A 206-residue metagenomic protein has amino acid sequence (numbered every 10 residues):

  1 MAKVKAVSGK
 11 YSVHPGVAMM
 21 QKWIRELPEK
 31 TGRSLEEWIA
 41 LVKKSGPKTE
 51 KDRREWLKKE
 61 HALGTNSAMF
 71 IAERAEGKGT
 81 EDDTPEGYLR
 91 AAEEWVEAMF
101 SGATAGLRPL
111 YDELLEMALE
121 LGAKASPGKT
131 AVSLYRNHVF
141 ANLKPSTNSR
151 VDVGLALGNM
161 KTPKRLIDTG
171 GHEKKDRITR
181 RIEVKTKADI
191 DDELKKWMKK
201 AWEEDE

Functional and structural regions predicted by a protein language model:
M1-E206: Charge-dense, helix-prone N-terminal extensions
